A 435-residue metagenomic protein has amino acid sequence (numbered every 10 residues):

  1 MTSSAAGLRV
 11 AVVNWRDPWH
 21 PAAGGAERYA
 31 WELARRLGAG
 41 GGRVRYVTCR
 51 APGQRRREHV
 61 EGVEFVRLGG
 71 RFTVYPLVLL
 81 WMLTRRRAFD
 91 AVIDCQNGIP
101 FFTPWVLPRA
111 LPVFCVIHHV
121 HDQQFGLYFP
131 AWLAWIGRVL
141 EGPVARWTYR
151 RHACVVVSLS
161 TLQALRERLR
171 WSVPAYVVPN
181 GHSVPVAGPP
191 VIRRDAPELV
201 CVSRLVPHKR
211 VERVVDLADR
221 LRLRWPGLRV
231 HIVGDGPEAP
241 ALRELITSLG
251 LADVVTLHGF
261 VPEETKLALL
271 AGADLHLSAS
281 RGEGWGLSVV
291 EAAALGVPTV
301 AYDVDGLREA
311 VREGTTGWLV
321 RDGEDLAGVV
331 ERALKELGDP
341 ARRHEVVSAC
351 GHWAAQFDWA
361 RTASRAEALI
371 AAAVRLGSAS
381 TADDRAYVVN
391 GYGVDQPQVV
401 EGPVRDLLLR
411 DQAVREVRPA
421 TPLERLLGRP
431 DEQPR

Functional and structural regions predicted by a protein language model:
L133-C154: Membrane-proximal helix-turn-helix segments that form the acceptor-binding/catalytic region of lipid-linked
V155, G188-A218, H231: Conserved donor-binding/catalytic core segment of Leloir-type glycosyltransferases
S160, G181: Carbohydrate-associated surface elements
R243-V261: Nucleotide-activated donor-binding/catalytic signature segment of Leloir-type glycosyltransferases, i.e., the conserved
F260-V261, A268-A273: Short alpha-helical donor nucleotide-sugar binding micro-motif in glycosyltransferases
R281: Aromatic "clamp/platform" in nucleotide-sugar-dependent glycosyltransferases that forms part of the donor/acceptor
P298-A301: Short hydrophobic beta-strand element within catalytic cores of glycosyltransferases and related nucleotide-activated
E313-G314, W318-D325, A333-P340: Conserved acidic donor-binding segment of nucleotide-sugar-dependent glycosyltransferases
